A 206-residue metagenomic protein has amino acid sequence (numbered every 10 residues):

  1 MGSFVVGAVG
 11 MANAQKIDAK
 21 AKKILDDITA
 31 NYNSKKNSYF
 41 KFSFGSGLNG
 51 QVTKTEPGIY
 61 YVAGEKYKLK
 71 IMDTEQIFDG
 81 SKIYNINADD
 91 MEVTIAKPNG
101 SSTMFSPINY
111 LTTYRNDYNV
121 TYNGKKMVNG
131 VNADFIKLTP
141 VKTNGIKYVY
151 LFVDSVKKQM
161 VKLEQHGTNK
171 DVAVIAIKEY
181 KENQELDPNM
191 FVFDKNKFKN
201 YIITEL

Functional and structural regions predicted by a protein language model:
M1-F4: Sec-dependent N-terminal signal peptides
G7-V52, E65, K197, I202-L206: N-terminal leader/targeting segments and the immediate start of mature chains
F44-S46, I71, N87-A88, E164-G167: Beta-turn initiation residues at beta-strand->coil junctions
P57-I59, T74-E75, N119, Y148-F152: Short, surface-exposed charged micro-motifs
P57-M104, A173: An acidic-aromatic
P98-V131: Flexible, surface-exposed loop/linker segments and immediately adjacent secondary-structure boundaries
N123-K125, N129-F198, I202-L206: Gly/Pro-enriched, hydrophobic low-complexity segments that function as extracytoplasmic propeptides/linkers
